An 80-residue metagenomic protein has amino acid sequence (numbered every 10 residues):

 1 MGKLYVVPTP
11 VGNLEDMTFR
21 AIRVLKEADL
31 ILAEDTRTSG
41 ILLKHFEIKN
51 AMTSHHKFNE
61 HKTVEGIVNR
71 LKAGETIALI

Functional and structural regions predicted by a protein language model:
M1-F58: Glycine-rich, flexible N-terminal cofactor/catalytic loop recognition
V24, G66-R70: CheY-like receiver
H45, R70-A73: Alpha-helix C-cap/termination motif
N59-I67: Glycine-rich, highly charged phosphate/nucleotide-binding loops
K72-I80: Short glycine-cluster motifs
